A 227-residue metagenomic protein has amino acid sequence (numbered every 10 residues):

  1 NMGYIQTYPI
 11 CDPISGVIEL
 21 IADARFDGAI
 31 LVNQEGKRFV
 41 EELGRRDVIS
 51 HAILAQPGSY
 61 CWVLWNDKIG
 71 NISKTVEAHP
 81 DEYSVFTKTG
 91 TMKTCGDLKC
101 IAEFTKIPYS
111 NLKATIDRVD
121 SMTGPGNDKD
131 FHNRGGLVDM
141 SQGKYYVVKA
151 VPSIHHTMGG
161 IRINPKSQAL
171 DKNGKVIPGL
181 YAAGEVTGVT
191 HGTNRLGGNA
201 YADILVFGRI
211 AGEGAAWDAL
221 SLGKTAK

Functional and structural regions predicted by a protein language model:
N1-K227: Residues forming the flavin
